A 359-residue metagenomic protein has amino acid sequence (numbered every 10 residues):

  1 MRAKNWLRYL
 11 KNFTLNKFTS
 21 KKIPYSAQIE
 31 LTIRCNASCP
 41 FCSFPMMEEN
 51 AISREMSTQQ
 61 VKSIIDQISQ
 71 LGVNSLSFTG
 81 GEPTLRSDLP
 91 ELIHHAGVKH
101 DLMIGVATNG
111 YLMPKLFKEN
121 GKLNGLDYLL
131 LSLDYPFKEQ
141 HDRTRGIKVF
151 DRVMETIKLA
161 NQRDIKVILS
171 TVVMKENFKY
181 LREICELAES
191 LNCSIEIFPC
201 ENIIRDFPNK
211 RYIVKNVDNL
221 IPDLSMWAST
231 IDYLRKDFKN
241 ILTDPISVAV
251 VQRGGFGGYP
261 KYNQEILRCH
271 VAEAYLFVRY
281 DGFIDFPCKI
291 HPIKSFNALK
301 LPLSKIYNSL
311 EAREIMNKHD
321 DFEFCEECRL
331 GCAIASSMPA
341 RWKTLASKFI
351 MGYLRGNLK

Functional and structural regions predicted by a protein language model:
R2-Y128, A340-R341, K348, G352-K359: Conserved alpha-helical substructure of the radical SAM core
F18, I23, Q264-I266, F283-K359: Flexible mid-to-C-terminal extensions adjoining Fe-S/redox cofactors in radical SAM and related proteins
R34, E49, P83, Y111 (+4 more regions): Residue-level marker for beta-strand->alpha-helix junctions and adjacent short loops that shape enzyme
R34, S38, R268, F324: The −1 position to Zn-ligating cysteines in a subset of zinc-ribbon hairpins
P45, T79, S132, F198 (+1 more regions): Conserved residues at the C-terminal ends of beta-strands
V61, W227, L303-I306: Hydrophobic/aromatic residues in well-formed alpha-helices
K122-Y128, S132-D285, K289-A298: Radical SAM enzyme [4Fe-4S]-AdoMet core and its adjacent flexible, acidic and glycine-rich loops/tails across
